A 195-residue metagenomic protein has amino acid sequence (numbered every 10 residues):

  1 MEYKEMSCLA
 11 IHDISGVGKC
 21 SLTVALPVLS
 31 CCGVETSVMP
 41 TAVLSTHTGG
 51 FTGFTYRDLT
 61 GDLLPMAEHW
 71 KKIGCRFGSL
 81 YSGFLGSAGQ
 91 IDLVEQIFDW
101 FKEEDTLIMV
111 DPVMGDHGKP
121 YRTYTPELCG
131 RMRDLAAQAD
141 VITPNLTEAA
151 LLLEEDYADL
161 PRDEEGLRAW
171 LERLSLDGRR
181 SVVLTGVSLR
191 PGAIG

Functional and structural regions predicted by a protein language model:
M1-E5, G192-G195: Acidic-glycine-rich active-site phosphate/pyrophosphate-binding loop
E2-V110, M114-R122: Conserved N-terminal subdomain of the carbohydrate kinase-like
T123-G195: Conserved phosphate/ATP/ADP-binding segment of small-molecule kinases
